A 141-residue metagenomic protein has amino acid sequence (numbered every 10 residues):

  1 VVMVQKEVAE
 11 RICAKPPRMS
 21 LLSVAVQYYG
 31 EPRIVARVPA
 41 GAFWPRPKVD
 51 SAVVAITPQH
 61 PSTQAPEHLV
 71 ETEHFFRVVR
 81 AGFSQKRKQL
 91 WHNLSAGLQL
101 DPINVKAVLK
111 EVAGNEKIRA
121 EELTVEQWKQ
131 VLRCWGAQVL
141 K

Functional and structural regions predicted by a protein language model:
V1-A120, Q130-K141: Class I S-adenosyl-L-methionine
